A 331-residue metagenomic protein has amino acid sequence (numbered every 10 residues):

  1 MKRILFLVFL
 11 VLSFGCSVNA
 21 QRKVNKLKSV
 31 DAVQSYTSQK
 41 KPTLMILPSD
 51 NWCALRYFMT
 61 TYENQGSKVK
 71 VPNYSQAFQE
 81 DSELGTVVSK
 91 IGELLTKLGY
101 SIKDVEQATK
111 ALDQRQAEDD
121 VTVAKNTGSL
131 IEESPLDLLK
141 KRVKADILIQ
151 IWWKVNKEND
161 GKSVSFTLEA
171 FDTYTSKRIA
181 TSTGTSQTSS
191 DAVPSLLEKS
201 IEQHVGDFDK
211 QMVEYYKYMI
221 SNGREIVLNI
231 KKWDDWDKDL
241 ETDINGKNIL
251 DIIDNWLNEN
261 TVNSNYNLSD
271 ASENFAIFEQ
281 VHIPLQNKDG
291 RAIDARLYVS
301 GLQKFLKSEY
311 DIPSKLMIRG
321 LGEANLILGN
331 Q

Functional and structural regions predicted by a protein language model:
M1-V24: Bacterial Sec-dependent N-terminal signal peptides
Q21-Y57, K177-N265, I318-G320: C-terminal/domain-edge helix-coil "capping" segments
A32-Q34, P135-L139, I151-N159: Catalytic micro-motifs at enzyme active sites that drive phosphoryl/nucleotidyl and oxygen chemistry
Q39-K41, S82, T86, K90 (+5 more regions): Extracytoplasmic
S49-C53, Q107-A108, E169-Y174, K231-D235 (+2 more regions): Solvent-exposed coil/turn segments that connect beta secondary-structure elements in extracytoplasmic/periplasmic
R56-E133, L139-R142, K247-Q286, R291-K307: N-terminal segment of the mature soluble domain
D146-S190, N325-Q331: Amphipathic beta-strand/beta-sheet edge segments enriched in Tyr/Trp
G301-Q331: C-terminal basic regulatory modules in eukaryotic proteins
